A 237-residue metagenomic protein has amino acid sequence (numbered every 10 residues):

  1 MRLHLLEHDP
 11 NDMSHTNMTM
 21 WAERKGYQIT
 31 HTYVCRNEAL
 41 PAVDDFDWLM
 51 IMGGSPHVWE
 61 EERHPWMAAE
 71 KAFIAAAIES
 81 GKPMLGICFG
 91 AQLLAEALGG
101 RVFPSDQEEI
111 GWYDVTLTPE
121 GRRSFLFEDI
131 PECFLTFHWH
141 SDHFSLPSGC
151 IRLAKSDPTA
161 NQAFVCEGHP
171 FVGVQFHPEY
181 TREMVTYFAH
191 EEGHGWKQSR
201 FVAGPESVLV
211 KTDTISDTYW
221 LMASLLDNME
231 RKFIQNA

Functional and structural regions predicted by a protein language model:
M1-S80, K197-A237: N-terminal beta1-alpha1 cap of cysteine-dependent amidohydrolase-like domains
R2-L5, N11, T118-A237: Amide-donor transfer/coupling interface in amidating biosynthetic enzymes
H15-T16, E60-E62, A95-A97, S148 (+2 more regions): Short glycine-/acidic-enriched loop or helix-start segments at secondary-structure transitions that form or flank
M20-E23, P65-A69, V102-F103, K155 (+1 more regions): Glycine-rich, phosphate-binding/catalytic loops in enzymes
A39-D44, L93-A95, S145-S148, F164-C166: Short loop/helix-cap segments at secondary-structure boundaries that form the rim of catalytic
M52-G121: Cysteine-nucleophile active-site neighborhood
